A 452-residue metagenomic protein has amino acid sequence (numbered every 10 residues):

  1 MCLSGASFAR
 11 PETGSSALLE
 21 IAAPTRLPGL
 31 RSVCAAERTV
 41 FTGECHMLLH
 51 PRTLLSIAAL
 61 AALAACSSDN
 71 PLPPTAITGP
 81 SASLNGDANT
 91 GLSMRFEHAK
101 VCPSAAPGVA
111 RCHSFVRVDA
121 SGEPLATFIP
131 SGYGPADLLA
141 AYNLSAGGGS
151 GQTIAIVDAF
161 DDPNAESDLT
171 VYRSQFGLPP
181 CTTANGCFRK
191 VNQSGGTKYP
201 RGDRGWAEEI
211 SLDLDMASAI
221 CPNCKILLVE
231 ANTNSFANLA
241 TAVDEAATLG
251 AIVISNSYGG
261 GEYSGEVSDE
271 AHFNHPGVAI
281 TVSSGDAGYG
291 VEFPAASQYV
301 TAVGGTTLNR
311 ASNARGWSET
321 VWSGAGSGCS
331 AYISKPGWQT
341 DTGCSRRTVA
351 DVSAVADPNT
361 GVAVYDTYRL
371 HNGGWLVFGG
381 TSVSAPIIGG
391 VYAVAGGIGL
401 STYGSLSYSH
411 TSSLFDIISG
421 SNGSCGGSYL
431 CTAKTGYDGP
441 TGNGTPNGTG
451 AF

Functional and structural regions predicted by a protein language model:
S16, A22-A23, L30: Short, low-complexity intrinsically disordered segments enriched in A/P/G/S/L with frequent Arg, especially at protein
R26-P28, V33-H46: Short, Lys/Arg-enriched N-terminal segments with co-localized hydrophobic residues within the first ~10-30 amino acids
M47-L55: Bacterial N-terminal signal peptides that target proteins for export
L63-A65: C-terminal motif of bacterial Sec signal peptides marking the signal peptidase cleavage site
S67-I220, I226, E230-N232, A279-T281 (+3 more regions): N-terminal zymogen propeptides
A219, L227-F452: Extracellular protease catalytic domains of secreted zymogens
